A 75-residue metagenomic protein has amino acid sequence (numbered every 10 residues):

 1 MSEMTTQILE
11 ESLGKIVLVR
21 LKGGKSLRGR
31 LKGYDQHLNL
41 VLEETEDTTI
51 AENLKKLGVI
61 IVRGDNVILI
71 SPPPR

Functional and structural regions predicted by a protein language model:
M1-R75: Conserved RNA-binding domains used in RNP assembly and mRNA/RNA metabolism
